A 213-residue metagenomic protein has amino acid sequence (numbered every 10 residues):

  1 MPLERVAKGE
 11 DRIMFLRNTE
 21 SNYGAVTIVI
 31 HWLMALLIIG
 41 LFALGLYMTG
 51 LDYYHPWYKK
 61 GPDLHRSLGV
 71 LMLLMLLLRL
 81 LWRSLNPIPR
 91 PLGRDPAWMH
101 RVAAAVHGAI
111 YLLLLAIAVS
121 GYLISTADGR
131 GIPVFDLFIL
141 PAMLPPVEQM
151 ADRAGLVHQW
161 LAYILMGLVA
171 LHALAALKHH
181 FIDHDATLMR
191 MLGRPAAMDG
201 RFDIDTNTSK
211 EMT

Functional and structural regions predicted by a protein language model:
P2-T213: Membrane-embedded alpha-helical bundles that constitute the cytochrome b-like, heme-associated redox core of multi-pass
